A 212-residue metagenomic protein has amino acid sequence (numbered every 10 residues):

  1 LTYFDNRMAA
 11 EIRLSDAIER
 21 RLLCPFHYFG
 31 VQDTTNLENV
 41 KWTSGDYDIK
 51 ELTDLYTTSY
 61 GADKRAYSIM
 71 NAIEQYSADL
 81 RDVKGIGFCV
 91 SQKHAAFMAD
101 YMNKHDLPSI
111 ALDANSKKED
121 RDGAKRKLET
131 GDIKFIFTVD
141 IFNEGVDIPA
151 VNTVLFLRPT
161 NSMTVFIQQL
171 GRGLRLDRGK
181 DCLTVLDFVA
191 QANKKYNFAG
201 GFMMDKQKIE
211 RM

Functional and structural regions predicted by a protein language model:
L1, D16-E19, Q32-L37, K93 (+5 more regions): Conserved nucleotide-binding/hydrolysis micro-motifs of P-loop NTPases
L1-F29: Post-DEXD/H (motif II) to motif III coupling segment of the RecA-like Helicase ATP-binding lobe
R21, I136-V154, L170-R175: SF2 helicase motor core recognition
T34-L55: Short, basic/glycine-rich phosphate-binding loops at helix/coil junctions that contact nucleotide phosphates
L55-N103: Conserved strand-helix element at the start of the C-terminal RecA-like helicase core
I86, A95-N143: Conserved helicase ATPase core of P-loop NTP-dependent helicases/translocases
S162-Q168, R172-M204: Conserved segment of the helicase C-terminal RecA-like domain
D205-M212: Non-catalytic, charged low-complexity extensions flanking SF2 helicase motor domains
